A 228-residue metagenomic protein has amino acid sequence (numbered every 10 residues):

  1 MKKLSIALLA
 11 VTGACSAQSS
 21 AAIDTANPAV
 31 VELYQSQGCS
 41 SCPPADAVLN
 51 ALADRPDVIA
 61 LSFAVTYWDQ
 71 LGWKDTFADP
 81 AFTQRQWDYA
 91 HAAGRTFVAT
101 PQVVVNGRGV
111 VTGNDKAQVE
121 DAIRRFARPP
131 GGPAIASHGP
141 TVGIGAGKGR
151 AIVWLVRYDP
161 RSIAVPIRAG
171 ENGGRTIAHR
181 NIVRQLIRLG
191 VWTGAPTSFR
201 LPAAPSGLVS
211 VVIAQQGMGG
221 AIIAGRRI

Functional and structural regions predicted by a protein language model:
M1-L4: Positively charged n-region of N-terminal signal peptides that target proteins for export
L9-Q18: Hydrophobic h-region of N-terminal signal peptides that target proteins for export in Gram-negative bacteria
I23-F63: Local sequence-structure signature of Cys/Sec-based thiol-disulfide redox active-site neighborhoods
S36-S40, V65-Q70, G109-T112: Solvent-exposed loop/turn segments at secondary-structure junctions within structured extracellular/periplasmic domains
P43-D46, G72, D115-K116: Short, solvent-exposed loop/turn and secondary-structure capping segments
D57-T83, F97: Thiol-based oxidoreductase modules, predominantly thioredoxin-like and allied folds used for disulfide exchange
T76-T96, R108-I228: Short, conserved sequence motifs used for protein processing/export or organelle targeting and for catalysis
V103: Ligand-binding face of N-terminal immunoglobulin V-set domains in extracellular IgSF glycoproteins
